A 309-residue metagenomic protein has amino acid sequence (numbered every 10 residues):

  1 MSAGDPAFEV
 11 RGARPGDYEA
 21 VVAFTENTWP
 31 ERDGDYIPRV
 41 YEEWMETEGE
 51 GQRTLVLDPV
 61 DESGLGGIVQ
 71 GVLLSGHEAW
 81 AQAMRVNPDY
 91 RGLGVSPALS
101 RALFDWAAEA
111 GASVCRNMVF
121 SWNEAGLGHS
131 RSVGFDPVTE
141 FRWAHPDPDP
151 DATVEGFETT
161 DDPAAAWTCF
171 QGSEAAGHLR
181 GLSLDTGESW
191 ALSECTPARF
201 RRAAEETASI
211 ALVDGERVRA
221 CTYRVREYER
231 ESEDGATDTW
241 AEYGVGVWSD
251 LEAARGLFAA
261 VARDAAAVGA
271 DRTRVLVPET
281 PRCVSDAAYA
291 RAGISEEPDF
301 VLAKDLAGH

Functional and structural regions predicted by a protein language model:
S2-R39, P148-L192: Short amphipathic alpha-helix that is part of the acyltransferase structural core
Y18, V22-V60, I68-Q70, R180-V213: Active-site rim helix/loop that mediates acceptor-substrate recognition in acyltransferases
V56, S63-V72, W80-R85, E216-D234: Conserved beta-strand in the GNAT
M84-R91, Y243-A253: A short, internal acetyl-CoA/4′-phosphopantetheine-binding micro-motif in the GNAT/acyltransferase core
Y90, G94-A102, E252-A260: Conserved acetyl-CoA pyrophosphate-binding loop and the N-cap/start of the following alpha-helix in GNAT-like
P97, E109, S121-T139, T280-I294: Conserved active-site alpha-helix within GNAT-family acetyltransferase domains
S100, A107-W122, V268-P278: Conserved GNAT acetyl-CoA-binding A-motif
M118-V119, D136-P150, G293-D305: Conserved catalytic-core motifs of GNAT/GCN5-like acyltransferases
